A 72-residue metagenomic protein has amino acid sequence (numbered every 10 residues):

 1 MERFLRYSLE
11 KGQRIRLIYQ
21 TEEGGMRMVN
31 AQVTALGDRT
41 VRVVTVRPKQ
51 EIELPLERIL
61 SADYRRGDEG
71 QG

Functional and structural regions predicted by a protein language model:
M1-M26, R47-E51, L60-G72: Short glycine-rich, low-complexity segments
R16-L17, A31, T40-V44: Short, hydrophobic/aromatic-rich beta-strand segments within well-structured domains
R27-T34: Short beta-strand-centered aromatic/proline hotspots
A35, R58-S61: Extracellular/lumenal ectodomain signal focusing on beta-strand-rich modules and carbohydrate-recognition contexts
L36-V41, Y64: Short, conserved beta-turn/loop elements at beta-strand boundaries and strand-helix junctions
